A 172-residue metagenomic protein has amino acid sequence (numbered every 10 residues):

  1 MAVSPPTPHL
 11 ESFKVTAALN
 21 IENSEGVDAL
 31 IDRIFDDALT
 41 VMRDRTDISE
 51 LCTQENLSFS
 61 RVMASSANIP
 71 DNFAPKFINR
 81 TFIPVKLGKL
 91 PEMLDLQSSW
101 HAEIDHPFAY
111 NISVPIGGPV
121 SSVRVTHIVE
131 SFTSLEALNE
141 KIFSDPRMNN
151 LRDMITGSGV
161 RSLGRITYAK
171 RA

Functional and structural regions predicted by a protein language model:
M1-A172: Short S/T/G/P-rich N-terminal loop/turn motif that feeds into the first structured element of a domain
